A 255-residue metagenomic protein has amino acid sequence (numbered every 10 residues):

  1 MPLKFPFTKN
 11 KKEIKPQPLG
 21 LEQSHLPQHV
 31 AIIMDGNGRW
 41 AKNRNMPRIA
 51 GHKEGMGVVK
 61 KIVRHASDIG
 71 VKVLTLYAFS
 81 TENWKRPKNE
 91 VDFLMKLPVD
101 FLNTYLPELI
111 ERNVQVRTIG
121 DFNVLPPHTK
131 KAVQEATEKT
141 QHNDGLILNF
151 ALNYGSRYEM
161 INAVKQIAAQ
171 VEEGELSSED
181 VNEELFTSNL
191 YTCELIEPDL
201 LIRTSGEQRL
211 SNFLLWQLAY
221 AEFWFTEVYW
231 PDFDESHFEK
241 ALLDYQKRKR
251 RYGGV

Functional and structural regions predicted by a protein language model:
M1-V255: Flexible, compositionally biased loop and terminal segments
